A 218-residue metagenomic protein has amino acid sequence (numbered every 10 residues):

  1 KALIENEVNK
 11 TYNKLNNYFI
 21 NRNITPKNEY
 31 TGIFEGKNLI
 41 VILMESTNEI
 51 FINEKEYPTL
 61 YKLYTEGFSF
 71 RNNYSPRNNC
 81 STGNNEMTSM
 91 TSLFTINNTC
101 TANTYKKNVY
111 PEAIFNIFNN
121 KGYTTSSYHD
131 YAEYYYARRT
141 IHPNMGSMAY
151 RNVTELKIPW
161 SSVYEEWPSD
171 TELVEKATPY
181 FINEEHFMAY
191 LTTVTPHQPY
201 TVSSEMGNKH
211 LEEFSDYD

Functional and structural regions predicted by a protein language model:
K1-A2: Transmembrane and membrane-interface helices of multi-pass, inner-membrane envelope-modifying transferases
E5-N16: Fold-level signal for large, globular catalytic cores of enzyme and receptor domains
N16-D218: Solvent-exposed soluble domains appended to multi-pass membrane proteins
